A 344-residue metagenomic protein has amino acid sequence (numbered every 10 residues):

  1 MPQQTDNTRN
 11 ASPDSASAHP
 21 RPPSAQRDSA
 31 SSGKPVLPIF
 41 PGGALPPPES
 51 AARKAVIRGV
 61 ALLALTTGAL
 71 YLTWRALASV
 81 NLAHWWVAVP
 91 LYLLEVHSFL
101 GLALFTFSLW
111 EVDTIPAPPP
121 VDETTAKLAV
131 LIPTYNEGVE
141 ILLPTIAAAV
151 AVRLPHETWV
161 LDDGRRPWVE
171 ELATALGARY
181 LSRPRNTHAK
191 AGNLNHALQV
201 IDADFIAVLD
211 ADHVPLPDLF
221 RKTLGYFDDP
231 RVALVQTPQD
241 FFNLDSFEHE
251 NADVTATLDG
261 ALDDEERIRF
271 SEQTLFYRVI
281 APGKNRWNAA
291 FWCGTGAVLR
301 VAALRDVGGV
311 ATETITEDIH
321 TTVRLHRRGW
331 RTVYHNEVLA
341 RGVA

Functional and structural regions predicted by a protein language model:
P2-D122, A173: N-terminal membrane-anchoring/stem segments of glycan-assembly enzymes
S108, L181-F205, P217-I315, H326-R327: Long helical/loop segments within the catalytic core of UDP-sugar-dependent glycosyltransferases, especially the large
A126-A129, E157, R305, H320: Cell-envelope/extracellular polymer assembly enzymes that use nucleotide-activated donors
V130-I146, G164: Active-site beta-to-alpha loop of glycosyltransferases that engages the nucleotide-sugar donor
T145-H156: Short, acidic, metal-binding catalytic loop of nucleotide-sugar glycosyltransferases
D162-V169, R185-N186: A conserved acidic beta->alpha catalytic loop
E313, T322-A340: Catalytic donor-sugar/metal-binding loop of nucleotide-sugar-dependent glycosyltransferases
